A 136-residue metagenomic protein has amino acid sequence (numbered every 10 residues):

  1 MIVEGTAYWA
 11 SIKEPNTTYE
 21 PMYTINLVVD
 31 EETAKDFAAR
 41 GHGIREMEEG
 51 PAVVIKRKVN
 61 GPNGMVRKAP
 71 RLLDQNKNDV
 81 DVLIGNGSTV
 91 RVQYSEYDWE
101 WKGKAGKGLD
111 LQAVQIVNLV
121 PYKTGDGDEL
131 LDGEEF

Functional and structural regions predicted by a protein language model:
M1-I2, V120-F136: Acidic, gly/ser/pro-rich intrinsically disordered tails
M1-P62: OB-fold ssDNA-binding interfaces and closely related basic DNA-contact patches used across DNA replication/repair
V29-E31, E96-D98, N118: Beta-strand elements of well-folded, non-transmembrane domains
F37-R40, K102-K107, G125-G127: A short secondary-structure junction signal
V54-D79: Beta-strand/loop nucleic-acid-binding surfaces
R71-V90, Y97-G108: Exposed beta-sheet edge/beta-hairpin loop segments within beta-rich domains
W101-Y122: OB-fold/S1-family single-stranded nucleic acid-binding modules
